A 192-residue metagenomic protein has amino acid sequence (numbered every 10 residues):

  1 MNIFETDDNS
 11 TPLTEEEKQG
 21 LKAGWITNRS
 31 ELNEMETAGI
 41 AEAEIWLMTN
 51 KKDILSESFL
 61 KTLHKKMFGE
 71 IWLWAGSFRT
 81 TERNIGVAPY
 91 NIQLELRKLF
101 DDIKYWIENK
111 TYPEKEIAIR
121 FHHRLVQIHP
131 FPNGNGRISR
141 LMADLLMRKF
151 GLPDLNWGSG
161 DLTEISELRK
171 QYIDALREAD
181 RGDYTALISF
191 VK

Functional and structural regions predicted by a protein language model:
M1-K192: FIC/Doc superfamily catalytic core
